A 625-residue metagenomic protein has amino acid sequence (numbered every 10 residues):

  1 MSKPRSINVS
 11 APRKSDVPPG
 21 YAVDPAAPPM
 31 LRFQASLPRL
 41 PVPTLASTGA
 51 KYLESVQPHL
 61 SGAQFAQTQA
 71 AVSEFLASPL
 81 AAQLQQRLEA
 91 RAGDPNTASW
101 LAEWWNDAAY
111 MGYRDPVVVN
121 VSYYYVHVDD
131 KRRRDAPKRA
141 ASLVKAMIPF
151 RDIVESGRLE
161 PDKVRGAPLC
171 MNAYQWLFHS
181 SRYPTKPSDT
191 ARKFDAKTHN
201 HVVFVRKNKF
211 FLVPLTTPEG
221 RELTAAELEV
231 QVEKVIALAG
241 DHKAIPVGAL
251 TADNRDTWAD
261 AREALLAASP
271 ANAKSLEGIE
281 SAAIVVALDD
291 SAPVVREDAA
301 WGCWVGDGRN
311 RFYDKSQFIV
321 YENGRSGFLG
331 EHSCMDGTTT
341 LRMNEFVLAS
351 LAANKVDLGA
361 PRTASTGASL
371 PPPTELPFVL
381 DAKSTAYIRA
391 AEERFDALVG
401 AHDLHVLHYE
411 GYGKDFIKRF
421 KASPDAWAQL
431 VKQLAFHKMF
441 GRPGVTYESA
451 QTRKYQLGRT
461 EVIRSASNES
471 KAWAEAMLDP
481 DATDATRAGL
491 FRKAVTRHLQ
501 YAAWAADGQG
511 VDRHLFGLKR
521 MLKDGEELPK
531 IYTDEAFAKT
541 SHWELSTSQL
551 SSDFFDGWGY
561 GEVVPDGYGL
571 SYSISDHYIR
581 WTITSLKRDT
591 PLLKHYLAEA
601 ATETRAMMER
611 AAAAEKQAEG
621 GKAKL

Functional and structural regions predicted by a protein language model:
S2-D314, N323-G324, M335-L625: Long, Pro/Ser/Thr-rich low-complexity/intrinsically disordered regulatory tracts in eukaryotic proteins
G327: Basic, Lys/Arg-rich alpha-helical nucleic-acid-recognition elements, primarily the DNA-binding modules of transcription
